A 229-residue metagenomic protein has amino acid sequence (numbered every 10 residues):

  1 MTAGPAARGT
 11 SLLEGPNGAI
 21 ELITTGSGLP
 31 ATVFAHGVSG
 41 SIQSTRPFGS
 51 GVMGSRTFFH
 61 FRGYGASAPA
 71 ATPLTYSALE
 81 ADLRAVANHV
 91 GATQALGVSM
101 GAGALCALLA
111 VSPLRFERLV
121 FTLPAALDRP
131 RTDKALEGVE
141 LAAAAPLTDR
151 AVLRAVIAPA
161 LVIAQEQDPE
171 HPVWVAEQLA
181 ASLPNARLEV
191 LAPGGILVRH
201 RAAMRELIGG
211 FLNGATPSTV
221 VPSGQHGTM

Functional and structural regions predicted by a protein language model:
G18-A66: Conserved HGGG/HGGXW glycine-rich cap/lid loop of the alpha/beta-hydrolase fold
H36, G97-S99, Q165: Conserved alpha/beta-hydrolase "nucleophile elbow" surrounding the catalytic nucleophile
F58-Q94: Active-site loop/oxyanion-hole signature of alpha/beta-hydrolase fold enzymes
T93-D128: Conserved hydrolase catalytic core segment
E137-V152: Active-site nucleophile elbow and catalytic-triad environment of alpha/beta-hydrolase enzymes
V156, V162-A164: Short beta-strand/loop motif that positions the catalytic acidic residue of the alpha/beta-hydrolase fold
P169-V175: Conserved alpha/beta-hydrolase "acid-adjacent" motif
A186-M229: Catalytic active-site module of serine/aspartate enzymes centered on a nucleophile-bearing elbow/loop
